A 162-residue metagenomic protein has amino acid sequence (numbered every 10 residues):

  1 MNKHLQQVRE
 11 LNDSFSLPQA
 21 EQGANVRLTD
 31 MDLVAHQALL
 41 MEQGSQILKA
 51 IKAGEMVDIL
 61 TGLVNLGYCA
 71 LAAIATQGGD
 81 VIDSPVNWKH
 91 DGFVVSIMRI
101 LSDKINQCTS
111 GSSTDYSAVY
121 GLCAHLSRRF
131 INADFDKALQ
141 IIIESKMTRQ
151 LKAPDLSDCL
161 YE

Functional and structural regions predicted by a protein language model:
M1-E162: Flexible "arm" and connector segments at domain edges
